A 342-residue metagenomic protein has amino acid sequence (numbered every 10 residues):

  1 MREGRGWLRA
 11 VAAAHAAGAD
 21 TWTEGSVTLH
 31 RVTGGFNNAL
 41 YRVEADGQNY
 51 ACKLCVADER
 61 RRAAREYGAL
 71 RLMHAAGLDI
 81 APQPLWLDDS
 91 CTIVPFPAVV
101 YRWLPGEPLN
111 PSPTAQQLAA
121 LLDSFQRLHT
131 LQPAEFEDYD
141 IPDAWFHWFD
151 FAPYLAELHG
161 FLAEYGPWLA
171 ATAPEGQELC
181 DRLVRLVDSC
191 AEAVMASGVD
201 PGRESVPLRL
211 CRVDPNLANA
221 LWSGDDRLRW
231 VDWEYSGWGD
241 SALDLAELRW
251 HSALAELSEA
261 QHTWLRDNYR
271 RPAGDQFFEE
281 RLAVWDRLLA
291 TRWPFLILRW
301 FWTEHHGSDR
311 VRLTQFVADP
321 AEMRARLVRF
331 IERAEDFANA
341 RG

Functional and structural regions predicted by a protein language model:
M1-G25: Juxta-kinase regulatory segment immediately upstream of eukaryotic protein kinase catalytic domains
W7, R65, A120, S124 (+4 more regions): Charged catalytic carboxylate motif
H30-A156, G160: ATP-binding pocket architecture of kinase catalytic cores
H30-E44, C52, P84, A191-L243 (+1 more regions): Active-site acidic catalytic loop and adjacent metal/ATP-binding pocket of ATP-dependent phosphoryl transfer enzymes
L54, N110-A115, D138-L210: ATP-dependent phospho-/nucleotidyl transfer catalytic cores
G68, Q117, A246-L248, V311: Glycine-rich, phosphate-binding/catalytic loops in enzymes
W168-A171, E178, F295-G342: ATP/Mg2+ or Mg2+-diphosphate-binding catalytic cores that bind nucleotide phosphates or diphosphates via glycine-rich
A242-D275, R287-G307: Active-site activation/catalytic loop segments of kinase-like enzymes and analogous catalytic loops in related
